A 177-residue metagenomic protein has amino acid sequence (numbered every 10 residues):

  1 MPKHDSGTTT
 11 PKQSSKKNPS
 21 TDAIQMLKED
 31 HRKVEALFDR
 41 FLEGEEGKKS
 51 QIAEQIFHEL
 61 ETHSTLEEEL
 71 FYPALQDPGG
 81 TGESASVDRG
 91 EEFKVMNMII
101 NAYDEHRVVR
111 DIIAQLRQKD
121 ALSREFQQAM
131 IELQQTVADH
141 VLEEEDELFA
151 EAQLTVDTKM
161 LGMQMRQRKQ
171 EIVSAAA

Functional and structural regions predicted by a protein language model:
M1-A177: Small-residue-biased structural context
